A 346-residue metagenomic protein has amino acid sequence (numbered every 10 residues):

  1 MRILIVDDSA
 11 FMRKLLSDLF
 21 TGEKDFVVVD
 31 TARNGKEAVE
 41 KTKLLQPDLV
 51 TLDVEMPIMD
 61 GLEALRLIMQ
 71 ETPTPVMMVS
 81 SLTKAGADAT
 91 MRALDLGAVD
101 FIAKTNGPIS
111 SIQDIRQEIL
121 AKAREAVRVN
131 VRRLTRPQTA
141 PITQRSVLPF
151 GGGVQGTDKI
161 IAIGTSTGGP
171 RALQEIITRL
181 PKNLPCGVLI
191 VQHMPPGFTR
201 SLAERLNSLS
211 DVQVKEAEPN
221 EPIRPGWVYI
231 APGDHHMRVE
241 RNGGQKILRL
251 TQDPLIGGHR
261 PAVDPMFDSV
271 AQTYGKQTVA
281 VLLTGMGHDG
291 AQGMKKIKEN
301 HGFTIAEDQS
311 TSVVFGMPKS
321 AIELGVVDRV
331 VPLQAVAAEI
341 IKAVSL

Functional and structural regions predicted by a protein language model:
R2, A10-T21, D25, T31 (+4 more regions): Conserved acid/base catalytic micro-environments in cytosolic active-site loops
D7: Conserved acidic carboxylate
